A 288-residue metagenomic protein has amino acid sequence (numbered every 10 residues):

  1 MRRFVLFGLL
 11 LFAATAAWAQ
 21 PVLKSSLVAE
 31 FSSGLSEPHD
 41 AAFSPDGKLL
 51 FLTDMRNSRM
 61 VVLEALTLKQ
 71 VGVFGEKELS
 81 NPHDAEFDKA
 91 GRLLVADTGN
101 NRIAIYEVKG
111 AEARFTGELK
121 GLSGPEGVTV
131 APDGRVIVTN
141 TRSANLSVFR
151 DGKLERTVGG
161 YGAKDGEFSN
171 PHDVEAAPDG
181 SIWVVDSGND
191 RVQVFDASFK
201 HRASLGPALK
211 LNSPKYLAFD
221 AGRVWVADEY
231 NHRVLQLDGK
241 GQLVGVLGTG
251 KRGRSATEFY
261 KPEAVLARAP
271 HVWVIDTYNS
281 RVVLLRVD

Functional and structural regions predicted by a protein language model:
A17-S25: Blade/loop signatures of beta-propeller domains
S26-S32, K69-G75, E112-L119, E155-D165 (+2 more regions): A short beta-strand motif characteristic of beta-propeller blades
S33-D46, K77-K89, G121-D133, K164-D179 (+2 more regions): Beta-rich, blade/repeat-based domains predominating in secreted/periplasmic proteins but also intracellular
L49, R92, R135, S181 (+3 more regions): Conserved core beta-strand positions within WD40 beta-propeller blades
F51-R56, V95-N101, V138-A144, V184-G188 (+2 more regions): Conserved beta-strand positions in repeat-built beta-propeller and related beta-rich domains
E64-L68, E107-A111, F149-K153, D196-K200 (+2 more regions): Short loop/turn segments that connect beta-strands within beta-propeller blades
K261-D288: Blade-level signature of beta-propeller repeat domains, shared across WD40, Kelch, NHL, RCC1 and BNR/Asp-box propellers
